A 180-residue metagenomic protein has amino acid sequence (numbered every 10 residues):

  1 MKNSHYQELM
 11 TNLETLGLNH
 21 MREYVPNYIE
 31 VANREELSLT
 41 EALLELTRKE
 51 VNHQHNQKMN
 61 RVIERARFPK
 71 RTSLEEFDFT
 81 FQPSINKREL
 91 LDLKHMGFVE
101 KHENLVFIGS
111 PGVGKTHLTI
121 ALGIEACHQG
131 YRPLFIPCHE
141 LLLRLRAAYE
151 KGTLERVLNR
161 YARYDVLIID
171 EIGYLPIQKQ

Functional and structural regions predicted by a protein language model:
M1-T11: Intrinsically disordered, low-complexity and often Lys/Arg-enriched segments
M10, N27, N104-V106: Helix-rich C-terminal "collar"/helical-bundle subdomain used as an assembly and partner-interaction module in RFC-like
N12-N19, Y28-V31, K49, H53 (+7 more regions): Conserved, well-folded catalytic cores of nucleic-acid-processing and energy-transducing macromolecular machines
E14, L18-K70: Interdomain "pre-motor" coupling segment immediately N-terminal to P-loop NTPase/helicase cores
G17, F77, T119, P137 (+1 more regions): Conserved RecA-like P-loop NTPase ATPase core
N56-I108: Extended interfacial segments that mediate partner engagement and assembly in macromolecular machines
I85-R163: Conserved P-loop
G152-Q180: Conserved nucleotide-sensing/catalytic segment adjacent to the nucleotide-binding pocket in NTP-handling enzymes
